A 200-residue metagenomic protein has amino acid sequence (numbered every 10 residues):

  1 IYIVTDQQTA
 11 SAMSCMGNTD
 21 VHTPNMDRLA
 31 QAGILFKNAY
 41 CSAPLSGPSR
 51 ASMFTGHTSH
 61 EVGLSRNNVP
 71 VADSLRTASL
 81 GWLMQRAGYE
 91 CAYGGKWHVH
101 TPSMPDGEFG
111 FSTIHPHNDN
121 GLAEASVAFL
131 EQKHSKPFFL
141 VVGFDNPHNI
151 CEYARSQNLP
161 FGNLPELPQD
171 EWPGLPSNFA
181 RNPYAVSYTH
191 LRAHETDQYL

Functional and structural regions predicted by a protein language model:
I1, T5, M13, M26-Q31 (+3 more regions): Non-transmembrane alpha-helical segments in soluble domains of secreted/periplasmic/extracellular proteins
T5-D20, Q132-K136, F144-E195: Active-site-proximal cap/lid insertion segments
A10-S11, D27, K37, H100: Nucleotide phosphate-binding site architecture
M16-R50, G56-E61, R86-C91, E166 (+2 more regions): Short, structured active-site-proximal loop/turn typified by the sulfatase FGly-forming signature C/S-X-P-X-R
T23, S79, T196: Residue-level signal for threonine
S52-L140, F144-P168: Catalytic-site neighborhoods of secreted/periplasmic enzymes that process anionic sulfate/phosphate groups
Y199: Cationic, low-complexity basic patches in intrinsically disordered or flexible, solvent-exposed regions
